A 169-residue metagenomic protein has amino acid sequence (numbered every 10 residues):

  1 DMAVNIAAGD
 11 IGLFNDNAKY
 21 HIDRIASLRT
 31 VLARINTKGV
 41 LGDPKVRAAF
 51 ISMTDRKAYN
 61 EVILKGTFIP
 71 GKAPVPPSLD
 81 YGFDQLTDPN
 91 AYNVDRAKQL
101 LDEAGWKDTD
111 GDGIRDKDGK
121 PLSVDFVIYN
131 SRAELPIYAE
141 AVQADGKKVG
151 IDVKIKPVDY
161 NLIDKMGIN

Functional and structural regions predicted by a protein language model:
D1, F50, L101, F126: Conserved hydrophobic/aromatic pocket- or pore-lining residues that grip, position, or stack substrates in active sites
D1-K38, E61-V62: Extracellular/periplasmic solute-recognition and catalytic clefts
V4-D10, R56, V75, Y160: Beta->alpha turn/N-cap motifs
D10-I11, V46-R47, Y59, A97 (+1 more regions): Short, hydrophobic alpha-helical packing/hinge segments within bilobed ligand-binding/sensory domains
K19, G39-V40, V46, I51-F68 (+4 more regions): Sec-exported extracytoplasmic/periplasmic mature domains
S27-A49, M53, V62, P74 (+2 more regions): A bilobed periplasmic-binding-protein/Venus flytrap-type ligand-binding module shared by bacterial periplasmic
P70-T109, N130-I137: Structural transition elements
K107-N169: Ligand/substrate-recognition segments at binding pockets and active sites
